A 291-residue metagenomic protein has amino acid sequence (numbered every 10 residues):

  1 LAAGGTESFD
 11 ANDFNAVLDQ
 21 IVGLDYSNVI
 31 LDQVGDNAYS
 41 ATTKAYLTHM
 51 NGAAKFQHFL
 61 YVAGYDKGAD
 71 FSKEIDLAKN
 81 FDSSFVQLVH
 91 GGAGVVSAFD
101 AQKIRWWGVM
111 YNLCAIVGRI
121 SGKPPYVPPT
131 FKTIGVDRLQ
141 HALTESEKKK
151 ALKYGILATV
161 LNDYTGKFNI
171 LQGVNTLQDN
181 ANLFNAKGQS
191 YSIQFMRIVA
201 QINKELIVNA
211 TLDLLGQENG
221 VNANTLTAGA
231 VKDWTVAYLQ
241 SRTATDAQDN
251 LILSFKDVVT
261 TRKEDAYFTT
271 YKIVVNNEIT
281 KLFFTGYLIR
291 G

Functional and structural regions predicted by a protein language model:
L1-V231, Y238-S241, L251, K256: A glycine- and small-residue-enriched flexible loop/hinge signal that marks low-structured segments
A53-A54, T245, E278: Secondary-structure transition/capping motifs at alpha-helix termini and the adjoining loop/turn into the next element
T235-A247, V275: Short leucine-rich amphipathic alpha-helical surface patches
T245-D246, V258-T260: Intrinsically disordered, low-complexity segments enriched in polar/charged residues with Gly/Pro, especially when
V259-G291: C-terminal edge-of-domain segments
